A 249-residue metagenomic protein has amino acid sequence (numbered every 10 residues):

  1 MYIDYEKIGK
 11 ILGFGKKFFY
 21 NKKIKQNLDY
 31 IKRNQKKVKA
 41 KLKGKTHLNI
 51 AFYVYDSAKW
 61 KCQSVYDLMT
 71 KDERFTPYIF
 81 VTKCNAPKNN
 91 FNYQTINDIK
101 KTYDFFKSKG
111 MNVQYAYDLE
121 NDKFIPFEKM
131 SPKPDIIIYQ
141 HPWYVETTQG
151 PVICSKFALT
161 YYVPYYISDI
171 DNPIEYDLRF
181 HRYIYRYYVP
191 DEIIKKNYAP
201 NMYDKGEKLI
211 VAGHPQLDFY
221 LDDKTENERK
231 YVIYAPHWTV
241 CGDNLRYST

Functional and structural regions predicted by a protein language model:
M1-D4, F14, F18, L48 (+4 more regions): Hydrophobic transmembrane signal anchors and adjacent membrane-proximal interface regions, especially in viral
M1-T46: Membrane-proximal basic amphipathic "stem/tether" segments
Y2-D4, F80-K83, T249: Poly-acidic low-complexity segments
G15-L28, H47-S57, I210, T239-D243: Acidic/glycine-enriched edge-of-secondary-structure segments
R33, K39, R74, R179-R182 (+3 more regions): Arginine residue identity/basic-tract feature
A40-A51, E73-F75, K156-A158, T225-Y231: A short, charged/proline- and glycine-enriched loop that marks the coil->beta-strand transition at the N-terminal
A51-Y220: Active-site and donor-binding regions of nucleotide-sugar-utilizing enzymes
K61, K71, P215-T249: Conserved catalytic-core segment of nucleotide-activated headgroup transferases in glycan assembly
